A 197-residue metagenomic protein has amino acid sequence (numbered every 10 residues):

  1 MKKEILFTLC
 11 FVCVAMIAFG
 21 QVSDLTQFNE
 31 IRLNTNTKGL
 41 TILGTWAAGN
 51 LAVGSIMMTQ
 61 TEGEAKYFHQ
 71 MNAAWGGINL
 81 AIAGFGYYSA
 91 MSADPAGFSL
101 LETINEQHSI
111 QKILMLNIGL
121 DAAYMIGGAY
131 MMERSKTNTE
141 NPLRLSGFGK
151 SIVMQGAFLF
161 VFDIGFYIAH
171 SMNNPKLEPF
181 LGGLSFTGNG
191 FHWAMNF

Functional and structural regions predicted by a protein language model:
K3-F7, C13, F19-E30, T35-K38 (+5 more regions): Replace "edges of transmembrane helices
W46-F68: Long, highly hydrophobic alpha-helical transmembrane signal-anchor segments
W46-V53, W75-F85, S89, L120-G127 (+2 more regions): Membrane-embedded alpha-helical transmembrane segments of multi-pass integral membrane proteins
G63-N79: Loop-to-helix transition at the N-terminal end of transmembrane alpha-helices
